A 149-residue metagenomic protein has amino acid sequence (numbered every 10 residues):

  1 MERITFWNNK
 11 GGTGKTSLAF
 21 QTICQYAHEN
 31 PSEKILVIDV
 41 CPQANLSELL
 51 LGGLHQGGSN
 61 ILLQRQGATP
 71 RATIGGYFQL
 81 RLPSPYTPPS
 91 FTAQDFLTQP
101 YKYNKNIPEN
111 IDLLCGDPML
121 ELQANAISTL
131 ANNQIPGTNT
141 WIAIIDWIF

Functional and structural regions predicted by a protein language model:
M1-F149: P-loop NTP-binding core
